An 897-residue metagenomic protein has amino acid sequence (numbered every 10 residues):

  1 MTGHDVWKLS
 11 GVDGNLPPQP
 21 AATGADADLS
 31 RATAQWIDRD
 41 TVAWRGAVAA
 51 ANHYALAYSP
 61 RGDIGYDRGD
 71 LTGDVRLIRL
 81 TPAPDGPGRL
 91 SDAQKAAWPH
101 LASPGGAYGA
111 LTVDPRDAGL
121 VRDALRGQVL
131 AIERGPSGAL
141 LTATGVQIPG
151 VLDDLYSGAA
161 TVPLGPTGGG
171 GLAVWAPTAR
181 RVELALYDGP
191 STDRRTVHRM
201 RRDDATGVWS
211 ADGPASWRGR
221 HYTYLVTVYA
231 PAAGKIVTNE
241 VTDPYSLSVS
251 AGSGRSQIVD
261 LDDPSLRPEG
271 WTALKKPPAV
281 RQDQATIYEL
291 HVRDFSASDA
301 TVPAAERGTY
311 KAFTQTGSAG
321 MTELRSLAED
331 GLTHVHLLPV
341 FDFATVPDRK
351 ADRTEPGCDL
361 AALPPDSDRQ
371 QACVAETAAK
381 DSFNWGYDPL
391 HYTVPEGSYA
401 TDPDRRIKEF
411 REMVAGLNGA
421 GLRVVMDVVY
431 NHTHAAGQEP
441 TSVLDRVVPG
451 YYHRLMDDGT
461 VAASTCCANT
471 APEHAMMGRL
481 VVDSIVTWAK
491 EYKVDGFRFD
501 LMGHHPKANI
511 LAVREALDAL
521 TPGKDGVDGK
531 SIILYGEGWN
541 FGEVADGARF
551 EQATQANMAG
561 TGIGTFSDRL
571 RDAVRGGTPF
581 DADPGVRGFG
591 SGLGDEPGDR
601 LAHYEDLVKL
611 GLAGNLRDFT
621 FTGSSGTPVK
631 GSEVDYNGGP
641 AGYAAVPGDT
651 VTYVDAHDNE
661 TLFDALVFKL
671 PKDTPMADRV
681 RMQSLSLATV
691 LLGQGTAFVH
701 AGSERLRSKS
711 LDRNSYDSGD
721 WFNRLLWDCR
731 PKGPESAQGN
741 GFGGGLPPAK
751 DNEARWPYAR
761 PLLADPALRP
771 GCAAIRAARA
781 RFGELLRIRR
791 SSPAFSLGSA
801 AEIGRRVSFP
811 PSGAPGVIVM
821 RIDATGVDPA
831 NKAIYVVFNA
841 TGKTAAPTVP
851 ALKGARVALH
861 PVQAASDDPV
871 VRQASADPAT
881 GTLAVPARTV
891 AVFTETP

Functional and structural regions predicted by a protein language model:
M1-D28, G86, A93-G168, R194 (+1 more regions): The feature marks proteins involved in alpha-glucan
D5-L9, G219-Y222, A874-P897: C-terminal beta-strand-rich structural cap/linker in extracellular carbohydrate-active enzymes
D40-V42, G168-L172: Structural beta-strand segments of beta-rich domains
A47-N52, W175-R181, T841-K843, L852-A855: Short proline/glycine-enriched turn/loop motifs at strand-loop junctions of beta-rich domains
V174, Y224, L290, L337 (+8 more regions): Conserved, mostly hydrophobic/aromatic
D193, V197-D203, G213, K350-G357 (+3 more regions): Active-site-proximal helices and loops of the catalytic beta/alpha 8
R293-S298, V302-K311, R325-T333, L338-K493 (+7 more regions): Substrate-binding/active-site clefts of carbohydrate-active enzymes
D635-G638, G642-Y835, A840-A846, L852-G854: Loop/helix patches that line or flank the sugar-binding groove of alpha-linked glycan CAZymes
